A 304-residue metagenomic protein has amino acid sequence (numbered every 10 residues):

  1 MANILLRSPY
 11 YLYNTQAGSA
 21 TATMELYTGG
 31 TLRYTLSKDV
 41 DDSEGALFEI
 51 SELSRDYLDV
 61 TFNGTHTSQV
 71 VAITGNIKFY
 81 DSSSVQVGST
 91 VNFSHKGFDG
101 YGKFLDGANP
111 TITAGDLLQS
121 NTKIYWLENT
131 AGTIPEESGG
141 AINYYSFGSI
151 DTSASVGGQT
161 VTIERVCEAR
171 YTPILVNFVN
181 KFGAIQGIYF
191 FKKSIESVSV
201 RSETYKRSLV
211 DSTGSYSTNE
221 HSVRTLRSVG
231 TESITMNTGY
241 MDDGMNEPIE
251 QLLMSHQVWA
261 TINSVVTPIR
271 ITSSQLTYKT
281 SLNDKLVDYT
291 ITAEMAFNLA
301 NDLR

Functional and structural regions predicted by a protein language model:
M1-E168: Preference for solvent-exposed, low-hydrophobicity sequence contexts
I142, G158-R304: Extracellular/virion structural assembly segments
